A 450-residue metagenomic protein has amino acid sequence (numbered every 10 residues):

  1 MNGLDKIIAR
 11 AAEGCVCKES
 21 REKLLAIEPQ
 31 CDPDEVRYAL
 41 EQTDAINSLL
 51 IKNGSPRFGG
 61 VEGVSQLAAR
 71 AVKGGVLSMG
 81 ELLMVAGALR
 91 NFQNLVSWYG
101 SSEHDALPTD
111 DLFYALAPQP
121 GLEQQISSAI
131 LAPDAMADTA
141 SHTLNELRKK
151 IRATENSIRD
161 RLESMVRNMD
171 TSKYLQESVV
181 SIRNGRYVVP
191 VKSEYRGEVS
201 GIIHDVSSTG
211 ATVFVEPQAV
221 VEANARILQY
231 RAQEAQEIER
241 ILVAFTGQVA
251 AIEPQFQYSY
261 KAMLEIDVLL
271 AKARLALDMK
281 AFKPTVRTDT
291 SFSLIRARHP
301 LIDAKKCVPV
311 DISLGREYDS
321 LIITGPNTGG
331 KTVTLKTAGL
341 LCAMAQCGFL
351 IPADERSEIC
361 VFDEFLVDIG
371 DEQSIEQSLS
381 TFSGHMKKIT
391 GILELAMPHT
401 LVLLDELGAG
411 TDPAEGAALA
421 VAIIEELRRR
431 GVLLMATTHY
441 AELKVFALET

Functional and structural regions predicted by a protein language model:
M1-T143, L147, I252-Q255, S259-A273: Conserved amphipathic alpha-helical "coupling/scaffold" segments that transmit conformational changes between domains
I7, G185, V189-D205, V213 (+3 more regions): Gly/Lys-enriched N-terminal cap/neck module of very large, oligomeric protein machines
P118-D134, E222-V243: Extended, charged coiled-coil "arm/hinge" scaffolds of SMC/Rad50-like chromosome-maintenance ATPases and other large
N145-Y195: Extended, Lys/Arg-enriched charged tracts that mediate electrostatic binding to polyanionic substrates
V166-R183, A273-R296: Long, charged, glycine-rich C-terminal linkers/tails
T212-V213, Q218: Divalent-cation-assisted or electrostatically stabilized phosphate/pyrophosphate-binding catalytic cores
R231-E265: Non-transmembrane, heptad-repeat alpha-helical coiled-coil rod segments that act as dimerization/spacing scaffolds
M279-K280, R287-T450: ATPase nucleotide-binding head domains, primarily ABC-like/P-loop NTPase cores
